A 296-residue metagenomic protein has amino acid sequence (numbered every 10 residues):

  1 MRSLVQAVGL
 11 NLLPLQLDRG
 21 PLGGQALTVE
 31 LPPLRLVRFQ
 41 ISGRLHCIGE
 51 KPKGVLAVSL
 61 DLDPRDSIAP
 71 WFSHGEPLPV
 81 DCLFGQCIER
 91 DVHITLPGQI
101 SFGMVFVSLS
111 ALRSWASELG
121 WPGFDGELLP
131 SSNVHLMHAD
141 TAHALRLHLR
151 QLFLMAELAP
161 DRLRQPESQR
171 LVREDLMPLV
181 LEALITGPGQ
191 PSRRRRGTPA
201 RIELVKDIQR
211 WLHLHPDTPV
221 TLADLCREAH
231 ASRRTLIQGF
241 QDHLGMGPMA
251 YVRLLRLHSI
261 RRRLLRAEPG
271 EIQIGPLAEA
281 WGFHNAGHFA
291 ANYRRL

Functional and structural regions predicted by a protein language model:
M1-G54, V58-S59: N-terminal low-complexity or simple alpha-helical regulatory segments that function as activation/interaction modules
M1-P21, A69-P216, T221-A223, R227-R233 (+3 more regions): Alpha-helical bundle regulatory/interaction domains
R35-V37, S42-R90: Well-ordered mid-protein domain cores that form the structural environment of catalytic cofactors
K51, R201, R253: Short, conserved glycine- and acidic-residue-centered signature motifs in active-site or ligand-binding loops
L236, F240, H288-F289, Y293: Short hydrophobic/aromatic patch on the recognition helix
